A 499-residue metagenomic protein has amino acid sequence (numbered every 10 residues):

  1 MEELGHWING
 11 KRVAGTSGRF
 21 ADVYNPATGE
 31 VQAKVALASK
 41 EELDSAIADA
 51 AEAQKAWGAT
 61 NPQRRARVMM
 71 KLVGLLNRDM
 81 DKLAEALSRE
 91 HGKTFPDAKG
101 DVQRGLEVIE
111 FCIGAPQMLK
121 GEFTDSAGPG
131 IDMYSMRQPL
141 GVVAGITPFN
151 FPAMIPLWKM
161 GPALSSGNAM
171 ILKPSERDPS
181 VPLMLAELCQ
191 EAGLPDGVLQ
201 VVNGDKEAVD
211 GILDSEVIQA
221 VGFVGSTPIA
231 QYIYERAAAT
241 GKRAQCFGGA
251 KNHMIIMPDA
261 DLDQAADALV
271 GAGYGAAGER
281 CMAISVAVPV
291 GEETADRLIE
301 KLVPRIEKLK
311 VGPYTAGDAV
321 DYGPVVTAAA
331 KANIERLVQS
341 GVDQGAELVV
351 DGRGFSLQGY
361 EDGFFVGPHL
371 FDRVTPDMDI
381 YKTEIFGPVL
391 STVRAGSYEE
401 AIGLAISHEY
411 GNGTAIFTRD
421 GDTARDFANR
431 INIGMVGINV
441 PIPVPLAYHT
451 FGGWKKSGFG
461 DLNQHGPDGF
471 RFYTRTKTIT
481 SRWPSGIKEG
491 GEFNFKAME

Functional and structural regions predicted by a protein language model:
M1-A27: Hydrophobic face of amphipathic alpha-helices that form TPR/SEL1-like repeat modules and related alpha-solenoid
P26, K40-L43, P62, M80 (+5 more regions): Residues at or immediately preceding the N-termini of alpha-helices
T28-K34, I218, I255, K310 (+1 more regions): Conserved C-terminal structural/oligomerization subdomain of aldehyde/semialdehyde dehydrogenase
G29, R65, L87, I109 (+9 more regions): Residue-level signal for inorganic ion chemistry
E30-L119, G130: Glycine-rich loop-to-alpha-helix module at the N-terminal edge of alpha/beta enzyme cores
Q32-A38, A53-A59, G145, M254-M257 (+5 more regions): Short, well-ordered beta-strand elements within core beta-sheets of diverse protein domains
N77, G121-A266, A319, A395 (+1 more regions): Rossmann-like NAD(P) dinucleotide-binding subdomain of oxidoreductase/dehydrogenase enzymes
P228-T375, I438, I487-E489, F493-E499: ALDH superfamily catalytic-core signature
